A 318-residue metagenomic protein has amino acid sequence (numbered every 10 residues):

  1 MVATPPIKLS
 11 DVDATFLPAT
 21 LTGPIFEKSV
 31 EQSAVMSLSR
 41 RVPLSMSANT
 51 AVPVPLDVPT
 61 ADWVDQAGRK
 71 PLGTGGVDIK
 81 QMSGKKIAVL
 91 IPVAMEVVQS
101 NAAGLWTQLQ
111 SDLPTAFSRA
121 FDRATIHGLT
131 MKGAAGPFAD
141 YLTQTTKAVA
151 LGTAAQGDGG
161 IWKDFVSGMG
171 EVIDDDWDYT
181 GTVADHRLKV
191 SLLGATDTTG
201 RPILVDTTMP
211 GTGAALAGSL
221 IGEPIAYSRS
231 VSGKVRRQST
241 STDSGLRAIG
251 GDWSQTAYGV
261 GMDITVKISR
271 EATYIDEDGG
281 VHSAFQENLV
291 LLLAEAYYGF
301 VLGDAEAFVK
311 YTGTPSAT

Functional and structural regions predicted by a protein language model:
V2-V89, E295, A307: Assembly/oligomerization interface modules of large self-assembling protein complexes
P6-A14, T20-G23, G159-K163, I268 (+2 more regions): Surface-exposed molecular-recognition determinants
M46, Q144-S283, V290, A296: Extended oligomerization regions of viral-like shell subunits
P53-L56, A94, D185-R187, S228 (+2 more regions): Structured loops at beta-to-helix junctions and adjacent beta-edge loops in soluble globular domains
V58-T60, A88, V97, R119 (+4 more regions): Short loop/turn segments at secondary-structure transitions that flank enzyme active sites
T60-V64, S100-N101, S191-G194, R201 (+1 more regions): Short helix/loop capping segments that flank catalytic or ligand/cofactor-binding pockets
D78-Q81, V89-D175, A215, K310 (+1 more regions): Alpha-helical scaffold segments that mediate packing/assembly in large oligomeric complexes
D276-T318: Extended, compositionally biased alpha-helical segments that mediate assembly or anchoring
